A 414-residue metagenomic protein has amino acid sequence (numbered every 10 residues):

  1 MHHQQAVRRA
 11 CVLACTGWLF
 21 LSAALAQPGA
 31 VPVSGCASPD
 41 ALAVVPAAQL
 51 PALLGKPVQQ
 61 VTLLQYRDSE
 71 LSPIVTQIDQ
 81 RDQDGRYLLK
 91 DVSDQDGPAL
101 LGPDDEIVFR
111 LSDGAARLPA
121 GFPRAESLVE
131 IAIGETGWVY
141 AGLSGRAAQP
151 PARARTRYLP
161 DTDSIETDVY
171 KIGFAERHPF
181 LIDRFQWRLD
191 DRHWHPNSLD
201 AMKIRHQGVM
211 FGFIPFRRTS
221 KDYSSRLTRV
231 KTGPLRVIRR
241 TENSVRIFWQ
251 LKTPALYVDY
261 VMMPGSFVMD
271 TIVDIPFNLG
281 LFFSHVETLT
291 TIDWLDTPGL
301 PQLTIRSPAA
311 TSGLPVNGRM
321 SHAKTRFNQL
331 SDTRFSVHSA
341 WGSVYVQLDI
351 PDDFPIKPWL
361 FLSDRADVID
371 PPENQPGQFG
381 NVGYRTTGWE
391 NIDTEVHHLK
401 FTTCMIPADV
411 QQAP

Functional and structural regions predicted by a protein language model:
M1-V7: N-terminal secretory signal peptides that target proteins for export/translocation
C11-S22: Bacterial N-terminal signal peptides
F20, Y140, G145-A148, E176 (+3 more regions): Polar low-complexity intrinsically disordered regions enriched in Ser/Thr and small residues
A24-P28: Signal peptide processing junction and immediate N-terminal pro/mature segment of secreted/exported proteins
G29-G173: Alpha-mannosidase-like glycoside hydrolase catalytic domains involved in N-glycan trimming, generalizing to other
H178-P414: Beta-strand/loop-rich accessory regions of lumenal/periplasmic or secreted enzymes, predominantly carbohydrate-active
